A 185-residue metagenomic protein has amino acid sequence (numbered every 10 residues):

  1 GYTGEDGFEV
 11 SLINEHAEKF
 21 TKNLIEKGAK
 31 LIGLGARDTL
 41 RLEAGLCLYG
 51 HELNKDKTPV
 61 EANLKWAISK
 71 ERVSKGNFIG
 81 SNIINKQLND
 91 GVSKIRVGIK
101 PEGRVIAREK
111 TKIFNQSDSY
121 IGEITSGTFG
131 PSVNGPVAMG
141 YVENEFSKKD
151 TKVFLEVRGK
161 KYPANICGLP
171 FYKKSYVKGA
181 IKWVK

Functional and structural regions predicted by a protein language model:
G1-K185: Conserved, structured C-terminal
